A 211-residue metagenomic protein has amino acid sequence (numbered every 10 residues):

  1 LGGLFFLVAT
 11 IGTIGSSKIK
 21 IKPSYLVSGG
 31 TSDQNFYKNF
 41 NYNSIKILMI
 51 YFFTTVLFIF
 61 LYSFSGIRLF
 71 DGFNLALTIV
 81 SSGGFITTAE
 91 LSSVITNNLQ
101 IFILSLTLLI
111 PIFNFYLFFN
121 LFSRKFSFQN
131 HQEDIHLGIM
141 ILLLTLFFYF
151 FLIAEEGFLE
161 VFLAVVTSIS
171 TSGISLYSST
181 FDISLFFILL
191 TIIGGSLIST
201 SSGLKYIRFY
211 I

Functional and structural regions predicted by a protein language model:
L1-I211: Membrane-proximal intracellular helices of multi-pass ion channels
